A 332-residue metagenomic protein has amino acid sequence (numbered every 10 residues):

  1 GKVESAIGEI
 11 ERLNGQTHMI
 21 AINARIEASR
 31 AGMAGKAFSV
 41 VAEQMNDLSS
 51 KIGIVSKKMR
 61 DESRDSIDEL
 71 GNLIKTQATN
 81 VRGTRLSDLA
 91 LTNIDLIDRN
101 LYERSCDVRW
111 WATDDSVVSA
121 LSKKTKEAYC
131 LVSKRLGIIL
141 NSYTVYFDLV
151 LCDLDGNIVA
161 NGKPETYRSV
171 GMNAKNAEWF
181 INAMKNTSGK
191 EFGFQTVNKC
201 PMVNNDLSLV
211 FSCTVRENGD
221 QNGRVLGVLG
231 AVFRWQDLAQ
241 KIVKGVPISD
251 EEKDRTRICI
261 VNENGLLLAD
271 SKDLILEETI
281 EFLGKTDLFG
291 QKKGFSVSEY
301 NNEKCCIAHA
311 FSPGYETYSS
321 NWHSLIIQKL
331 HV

Functional and structural regions predicted by a protein language model:
G1, L13, S29-M33, S63-Q77: Extended heptad-repeat alpha-helical coiled-coils characteristic of chemotaxis/transducer cytoplasmic signaling domains
K2-N46, S50-V55: Amphipathic helical oligomerization segments
N23, L151-E165, D220-Q221, I258-L268: Short, glycine-anchored, charge-dense loop/turn motifs used at functional sites
N80-G189, V243: Extracytoplasmic/periplasmic sensory segments of membrane signal-transduction proteins
V132-S142, V228, V232-I275, L283: Solvent-exposed, extracytoplasmic
V145, N161-F233, Q240, V297-N302: Extracytoplasmic/periplasmic ligand-binding sensor regions of membrane-associated signaling proteins
C152, T214-D220, P247, V261 (+1 more regions): Core beta-strand residues in small-molecule sensory/regulatory alpha/beta domains
E278-V332: Extracellular/periplasmic juxtamembrane segments that couple receptor/chemosensory ectodomains to their
